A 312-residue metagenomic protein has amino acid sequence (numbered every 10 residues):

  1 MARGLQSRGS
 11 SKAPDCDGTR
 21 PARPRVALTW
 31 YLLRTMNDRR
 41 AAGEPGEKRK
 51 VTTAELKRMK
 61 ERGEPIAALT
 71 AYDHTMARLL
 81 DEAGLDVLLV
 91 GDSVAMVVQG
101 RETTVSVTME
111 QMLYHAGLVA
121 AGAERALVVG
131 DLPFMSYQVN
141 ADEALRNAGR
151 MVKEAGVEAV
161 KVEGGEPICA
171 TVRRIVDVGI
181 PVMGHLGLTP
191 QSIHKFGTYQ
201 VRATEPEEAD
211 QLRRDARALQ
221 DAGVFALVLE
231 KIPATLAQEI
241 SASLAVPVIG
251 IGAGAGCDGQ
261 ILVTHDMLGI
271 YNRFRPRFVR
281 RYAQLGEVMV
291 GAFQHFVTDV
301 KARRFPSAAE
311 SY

Functional and structural regions predicted by a protein language model:
A2-L5, G9-K12: Intrinsic disorder/low-complexity segments enriched in small, polar and charged residues
N37-R39, V51-K57, I66-R101, V105 (+5 more regions): Alpha/beta enzyme core
G43-G46, E55: Blade/loop signatures of beta-propeller domains
